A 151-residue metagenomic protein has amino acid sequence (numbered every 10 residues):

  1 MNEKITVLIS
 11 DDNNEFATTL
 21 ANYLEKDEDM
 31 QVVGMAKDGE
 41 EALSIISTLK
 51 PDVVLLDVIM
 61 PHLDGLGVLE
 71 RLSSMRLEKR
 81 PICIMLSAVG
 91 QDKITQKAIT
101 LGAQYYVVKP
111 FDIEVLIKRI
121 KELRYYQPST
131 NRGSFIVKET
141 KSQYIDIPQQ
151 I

Functional and structural regions predicted by a protein language model:
E3-F16, L20-L24: Conserved acidic segment of CheY-like receiver
D38-E41, I59, D64-E70: Acidic catalytic/metal-coordinating carboxylates
L49-L55: Active-site beta3 strand of CheY-like receiver
G67, G90-Y105, E122: Alpha4 helix (beta4-alpha4-beta5 surface) of REC/receiver domains from two-component response regulators
K93, F111-I120: C-terminal output helix
K118, E122-I151: CheY-like receiver
